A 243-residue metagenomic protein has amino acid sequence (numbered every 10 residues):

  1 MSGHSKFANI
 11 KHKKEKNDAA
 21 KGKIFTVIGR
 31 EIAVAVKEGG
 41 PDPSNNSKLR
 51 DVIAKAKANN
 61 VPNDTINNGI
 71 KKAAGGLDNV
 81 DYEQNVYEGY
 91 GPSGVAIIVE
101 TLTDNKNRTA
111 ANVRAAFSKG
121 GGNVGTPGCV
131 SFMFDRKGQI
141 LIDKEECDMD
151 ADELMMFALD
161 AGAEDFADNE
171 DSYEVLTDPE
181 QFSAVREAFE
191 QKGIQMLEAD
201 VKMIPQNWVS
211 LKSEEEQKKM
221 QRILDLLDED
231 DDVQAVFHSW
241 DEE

Functional and structural regions predicted by a protein language model:
M1-G125, V130-L141, H238: N-terminal cationic and glycine-rich segments that engage phosphates or anionic surfaces
Q139-E243: Positively charged, low-complexity, intrinsically disordered RNA-binding extensions
